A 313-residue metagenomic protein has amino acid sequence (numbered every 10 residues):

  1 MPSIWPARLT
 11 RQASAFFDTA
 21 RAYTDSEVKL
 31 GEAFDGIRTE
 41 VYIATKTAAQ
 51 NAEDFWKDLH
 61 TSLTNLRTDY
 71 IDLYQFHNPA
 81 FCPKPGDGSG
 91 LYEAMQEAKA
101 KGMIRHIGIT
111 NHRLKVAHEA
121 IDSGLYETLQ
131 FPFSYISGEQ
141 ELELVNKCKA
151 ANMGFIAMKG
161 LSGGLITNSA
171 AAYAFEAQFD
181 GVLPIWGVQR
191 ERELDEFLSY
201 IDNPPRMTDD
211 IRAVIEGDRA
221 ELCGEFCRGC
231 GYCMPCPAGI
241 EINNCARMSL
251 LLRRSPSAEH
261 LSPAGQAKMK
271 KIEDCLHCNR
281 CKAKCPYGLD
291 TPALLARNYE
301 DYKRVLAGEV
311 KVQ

Functional and structural regions predicted by a protein language model:
M1-V41: N-terminal binding-site loop/beta-alpha segment at the start of enzyme catalytic domains that lines or forms
I4-W5, K29-A33, D58-S62, L91-M95 (+4 more regions): A general structural detector for well-ordered alpha-helical segments in enzyme core domains, enriched
A7-T10, A15, E143-A157, L161-Q313: Structured C-terminal cap/extension of enzyme domains
A15-R21, A44-T45, R105-G108, T128-P132 (+3 more regions): Short catalytic-loop micro-motif centered on adjacent basic/acidic residues
R21-D25, T47-Q50, N111-K115, Q189 (+2 more regions): Short beta->alpha linker loops
V28, E53, H118-E119, R192-D195: Alpha-helical elements of the RecA-like P-loop NTPase motor core of helicases
E40-I43, Y126-S134, P205-I211: Short hydrophobic/aromatic-enriched beta-strand-loop microsegments
Q50-I156, L161-G164: Glycine/proline-rich, positively charged, aromatic-decorated active-site loop/lid region on the catalytic face
